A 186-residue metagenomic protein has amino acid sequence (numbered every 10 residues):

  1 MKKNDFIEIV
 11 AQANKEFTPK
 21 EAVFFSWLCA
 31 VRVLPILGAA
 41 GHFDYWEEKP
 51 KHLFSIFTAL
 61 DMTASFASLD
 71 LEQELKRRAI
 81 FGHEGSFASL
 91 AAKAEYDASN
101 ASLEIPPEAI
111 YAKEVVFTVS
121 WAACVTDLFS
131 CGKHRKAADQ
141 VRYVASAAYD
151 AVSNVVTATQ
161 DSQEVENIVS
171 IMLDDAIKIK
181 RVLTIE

Functional and structural regions predicted by a protein language model:
M1-E186: Structured binding/interaction patches within domain cores
